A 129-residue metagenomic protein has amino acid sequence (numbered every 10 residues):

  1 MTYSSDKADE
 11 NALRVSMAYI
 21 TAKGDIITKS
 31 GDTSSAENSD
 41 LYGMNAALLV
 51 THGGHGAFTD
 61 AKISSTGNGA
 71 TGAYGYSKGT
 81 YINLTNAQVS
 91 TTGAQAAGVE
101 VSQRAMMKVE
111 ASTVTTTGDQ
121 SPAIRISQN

Functional and structural regions predicted by a protein language model:
M1, Y19-D25, H55-A61, Y81-N86 (+1 more regions): All-beta strand scaffolds that present successive hydrophobic residues in beta-strands
T2-E37, N45, G56: Extracellular beta-helix/beta-solenoid repeat scaffolds
T2-S5, I26-D32, I63-S65, Q88-T91 (+1 more regions): Beta-rich extracellular carbohydrate-active architectures
D6, I20, G56, T66-N68 (+4 more regions): A cross-taxa feature marking solvent-exposed loop/turn segments within ectodomains of secreted and single-pass membrane
K7-R14, S35-L49, G67-Y76, T92-V101 (+1 more regions): Extracellular beta-strand/beta-solenoid scaffold signature
M44-K62: A short, hydrophobic secondary-structure junction motif
L84-A87, S102, V109-V114, I124-S127: Peripheral, non-catalytic segments of secretory and membrane proteins
